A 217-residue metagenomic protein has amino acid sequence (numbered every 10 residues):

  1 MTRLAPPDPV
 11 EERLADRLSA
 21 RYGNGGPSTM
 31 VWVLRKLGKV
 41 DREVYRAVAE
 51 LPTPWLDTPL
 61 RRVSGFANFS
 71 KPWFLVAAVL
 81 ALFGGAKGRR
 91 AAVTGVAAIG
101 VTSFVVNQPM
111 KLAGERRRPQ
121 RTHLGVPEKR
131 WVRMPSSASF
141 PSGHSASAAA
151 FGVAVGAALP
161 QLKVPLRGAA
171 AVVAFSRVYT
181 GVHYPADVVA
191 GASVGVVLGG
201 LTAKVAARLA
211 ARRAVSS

Functional and structural regions predicted by a protein language model:
T2-F74, N107-S137: N-terminal transmembrane-helix/juxtamembrane module of multi-pass inner/ER membrane proteins
W55-L56, K87-A91, Q120, L159-P165: Membrane-helix interface segments
L75, V105-V106, F151, G168: Hydrophobic/aromatic residues in alpha-helical transmembrane segments
L80, V106, M110-E115, G156 (+1 more regions): Membrane-water interface at transmembrane helix exits
L80-V105: Interfacial segments of alpha-helical transmembrane regions
A98, T102, V106-N107, G195-A203: Alpha-helical transmembrane segments of multipass membrane proteins
V106-R117, T180-A190: Acidic (Asp/Glu-rich) catalytic motifs at the cytosolic membrane interface
V126-S217: Membrane-embedded catalytic cores of phosphoryl/pyrophosphoryl-handling enzymes
